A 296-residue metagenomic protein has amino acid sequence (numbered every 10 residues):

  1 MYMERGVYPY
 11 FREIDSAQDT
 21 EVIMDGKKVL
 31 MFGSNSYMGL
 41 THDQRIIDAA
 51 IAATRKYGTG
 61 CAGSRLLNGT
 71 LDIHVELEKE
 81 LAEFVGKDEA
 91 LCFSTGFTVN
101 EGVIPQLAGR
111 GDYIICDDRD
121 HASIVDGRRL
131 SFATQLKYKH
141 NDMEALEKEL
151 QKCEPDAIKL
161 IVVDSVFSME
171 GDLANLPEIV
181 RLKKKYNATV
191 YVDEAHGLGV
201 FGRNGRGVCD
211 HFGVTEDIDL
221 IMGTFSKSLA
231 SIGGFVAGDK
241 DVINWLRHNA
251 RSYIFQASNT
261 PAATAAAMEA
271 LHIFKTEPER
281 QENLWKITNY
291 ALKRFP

Functional and structural regions predicted by a protein language model:
E4-T59, A188: N-terminal "arm"/small-domain region of PLP-dependent enzymes with the aminotransferase-like
L40-T41, V208-H211, G223, F235-K240: Short beta-strand-to-turn element immediately C-terminal to the catalytic PLP-Schiff-base lysine in fold type I
D48, A52-G96: Conserved N-terminal alpha-helix of the aminotransferase class I/II PLP-enzyme fold
V103-A122: Conserved PLP-anchoring active-site segment centered on the Schiff-base-forming lysine
L136, H140-V192: Active-site phosphate-binding strand-loop segment of PLP-dependent enzymes
N187, E194, G207-F225, N244-H248: Conserved active-site segment immediately N-terminal to the catalytic lysine that forms the internal aldimine
L220-M222, L229-P278: Conserved core segment of the aminotransferase class I/II
M268-P296: Conserved PLP-dependent catalytic core of the aminotransferase class-I/II
